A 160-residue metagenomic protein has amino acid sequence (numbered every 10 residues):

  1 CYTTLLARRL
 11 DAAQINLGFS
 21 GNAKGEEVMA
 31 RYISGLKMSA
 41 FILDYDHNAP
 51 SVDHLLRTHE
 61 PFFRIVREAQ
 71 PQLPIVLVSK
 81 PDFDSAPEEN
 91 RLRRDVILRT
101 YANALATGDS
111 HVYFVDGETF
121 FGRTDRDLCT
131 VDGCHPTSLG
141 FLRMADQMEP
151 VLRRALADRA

Functional and structural regions predicted by a protein language model:
C1-Y2, I33: Short low-complexity stretches enriched in small and charged residues
T3-N16, A102: Short helix-loop-beta junction
F19-A160: Alpha-helical cap/lid subdomain in secreted, periplasmic, or secretory-pathway luminal O-acyl-processing enzymes
